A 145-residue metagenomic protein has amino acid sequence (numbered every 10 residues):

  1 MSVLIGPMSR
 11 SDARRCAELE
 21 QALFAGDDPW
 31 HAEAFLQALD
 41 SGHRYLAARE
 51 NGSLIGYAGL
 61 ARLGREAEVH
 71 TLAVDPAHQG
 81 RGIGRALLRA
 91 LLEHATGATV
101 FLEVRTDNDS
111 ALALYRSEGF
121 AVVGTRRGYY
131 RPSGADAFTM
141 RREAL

Functional and structural regions predicted by a protein language model:
V3, P7-R81, R85-H94, E143-L145: Acetyl-CoA-dependent GNAT
S9, F101, R105-D109, E118 (+1 more regions): C-terminal "cap" of GNAT-fold acetyltransferases
D27, Y57, A61-E66, G80 (+5 more regions): A short, glycine- and basic residue-enriched loop/turn that sits immediately adjacent to a domain's principal
R89, R116-S117: Alpha-helical segments that scaffold the active site and NAD(P)H-binding pocket of short-chain dehydrogenase/reductase
A95, S117-E118: Structural motif
G97-T99: A general structural motif
